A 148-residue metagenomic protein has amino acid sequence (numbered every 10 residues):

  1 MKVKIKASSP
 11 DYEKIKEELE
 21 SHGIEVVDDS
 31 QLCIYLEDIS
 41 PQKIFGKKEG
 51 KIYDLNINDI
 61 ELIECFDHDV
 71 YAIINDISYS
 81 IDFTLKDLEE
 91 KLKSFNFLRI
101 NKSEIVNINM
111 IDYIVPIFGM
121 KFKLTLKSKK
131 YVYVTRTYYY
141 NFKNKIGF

Functional and structural regions predicted by a protein language model:
M1-L36: N-terminal regulatory/sensing modules of transcriptional regulators
K6-S9, K102, R136: Conserved residues at beta->alpha junctions
E18, H22-E25, K91, F95 (+1 more regions): Conserved short hydrophobic interaction patches
Q31-K127, Y131-Y133: Conserved binding/recognition cores within well-folded domains
T137, N141-F148: Charged phosphate-binding loop/patch that engages nucleotide di/tri-phosphates or the phosphate backbone of nucleic
